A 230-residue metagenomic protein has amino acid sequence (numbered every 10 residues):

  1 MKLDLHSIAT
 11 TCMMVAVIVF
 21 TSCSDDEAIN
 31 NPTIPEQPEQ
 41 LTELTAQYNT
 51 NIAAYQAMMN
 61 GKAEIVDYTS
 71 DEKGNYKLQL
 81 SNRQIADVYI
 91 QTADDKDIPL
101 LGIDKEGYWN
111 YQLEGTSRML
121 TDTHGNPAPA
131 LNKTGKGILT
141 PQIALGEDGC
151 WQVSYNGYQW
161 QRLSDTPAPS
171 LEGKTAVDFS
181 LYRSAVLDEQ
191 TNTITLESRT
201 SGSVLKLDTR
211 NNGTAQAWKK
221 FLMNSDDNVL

Functional and structural regions predicted by a protein language model:
M1-C12: Bacterial N-terminal signal peptides that target proteins for export
C12-M13, R118: Residue-level detector of intrinsically disordered terminal segments
V19-S22: C-terminal motif of bacterial Sec signal peptides marking the signal peptidase cleavage site
D26-T121, G125-W160, S164, A168-L230: Acidic/polar, low-complexity intrinsically disordered N-terminal segments immediately downstream of a Sec signal
